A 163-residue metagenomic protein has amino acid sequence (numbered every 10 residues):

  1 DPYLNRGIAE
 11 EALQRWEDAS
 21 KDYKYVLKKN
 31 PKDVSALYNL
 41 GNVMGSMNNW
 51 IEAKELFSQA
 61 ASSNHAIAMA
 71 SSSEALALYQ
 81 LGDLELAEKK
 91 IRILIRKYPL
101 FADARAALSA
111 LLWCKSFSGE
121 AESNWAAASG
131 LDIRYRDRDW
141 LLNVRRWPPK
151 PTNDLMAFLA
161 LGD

Functional and structural regions predicted by a protein language model:
D1, V34-S35, W50, I67-M69 (+2 more regions): Helix-start (N-cap) detector for alpha-helical repeat units in TPR-like alpha-solenoids, especially tetratricopeptide
L4, I8-E11, K28, Y38 (+3 more regions): Position-specific recognition of the canonical hydrophobic site in helix A of tetratricopeptide repeat
K21-K28, S58-S62, R92-R96, G130: Conserved structural position within tetratricopeptide repeats
I93-R96, L100-A102, A106-R136: TPR/TPR-like (Sel1-like) alpha-helical repeat modules
W125-D163: Terminal, low-structured helical/coil segments at or just beyond the last alpha-helical repeat
